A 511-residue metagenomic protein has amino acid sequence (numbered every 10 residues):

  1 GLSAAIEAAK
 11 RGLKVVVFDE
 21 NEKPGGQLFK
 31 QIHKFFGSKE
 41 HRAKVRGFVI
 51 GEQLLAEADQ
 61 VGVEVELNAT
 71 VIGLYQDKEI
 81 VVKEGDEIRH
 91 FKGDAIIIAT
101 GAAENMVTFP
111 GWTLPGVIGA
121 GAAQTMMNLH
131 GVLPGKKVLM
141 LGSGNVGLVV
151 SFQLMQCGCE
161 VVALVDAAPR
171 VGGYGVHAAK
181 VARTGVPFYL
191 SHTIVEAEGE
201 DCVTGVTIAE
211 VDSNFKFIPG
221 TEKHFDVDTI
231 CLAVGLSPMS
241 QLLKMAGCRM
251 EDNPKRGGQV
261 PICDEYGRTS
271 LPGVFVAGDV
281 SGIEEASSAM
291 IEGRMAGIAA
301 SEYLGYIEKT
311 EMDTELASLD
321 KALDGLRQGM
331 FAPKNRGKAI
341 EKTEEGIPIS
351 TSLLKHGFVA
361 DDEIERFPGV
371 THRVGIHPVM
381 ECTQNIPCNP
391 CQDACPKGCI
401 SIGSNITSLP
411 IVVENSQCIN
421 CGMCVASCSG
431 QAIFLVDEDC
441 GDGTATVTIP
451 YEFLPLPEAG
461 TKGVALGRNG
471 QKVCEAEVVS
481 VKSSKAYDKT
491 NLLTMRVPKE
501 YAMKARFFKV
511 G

Functional and structural regions predicted by a protein language model:
G1-L354: Residues forming the flavin
P219, V280-S281, E344-I349, I364-P387 (+2 more regions): Ferredoxin-like iron-sulfur electron-transfer modules
S301, R468-G470: Short, surface-exposed secondary-structure boundary micro-motifs
N389-T407, M423-D439, R468: Iron-sulfur cluster-binding cysteine motifs and their immediate structural context in ferredoxin-like electron-transfer
L456-E458: Short, well-ordered loop/turn sites that connect or cap secondary structure elements
Q471-K485: Short beta-strand-centered aromatic/proline hotspots
S483-V497: Short, solvent-exposed secondary-structure boundary/capping segments
